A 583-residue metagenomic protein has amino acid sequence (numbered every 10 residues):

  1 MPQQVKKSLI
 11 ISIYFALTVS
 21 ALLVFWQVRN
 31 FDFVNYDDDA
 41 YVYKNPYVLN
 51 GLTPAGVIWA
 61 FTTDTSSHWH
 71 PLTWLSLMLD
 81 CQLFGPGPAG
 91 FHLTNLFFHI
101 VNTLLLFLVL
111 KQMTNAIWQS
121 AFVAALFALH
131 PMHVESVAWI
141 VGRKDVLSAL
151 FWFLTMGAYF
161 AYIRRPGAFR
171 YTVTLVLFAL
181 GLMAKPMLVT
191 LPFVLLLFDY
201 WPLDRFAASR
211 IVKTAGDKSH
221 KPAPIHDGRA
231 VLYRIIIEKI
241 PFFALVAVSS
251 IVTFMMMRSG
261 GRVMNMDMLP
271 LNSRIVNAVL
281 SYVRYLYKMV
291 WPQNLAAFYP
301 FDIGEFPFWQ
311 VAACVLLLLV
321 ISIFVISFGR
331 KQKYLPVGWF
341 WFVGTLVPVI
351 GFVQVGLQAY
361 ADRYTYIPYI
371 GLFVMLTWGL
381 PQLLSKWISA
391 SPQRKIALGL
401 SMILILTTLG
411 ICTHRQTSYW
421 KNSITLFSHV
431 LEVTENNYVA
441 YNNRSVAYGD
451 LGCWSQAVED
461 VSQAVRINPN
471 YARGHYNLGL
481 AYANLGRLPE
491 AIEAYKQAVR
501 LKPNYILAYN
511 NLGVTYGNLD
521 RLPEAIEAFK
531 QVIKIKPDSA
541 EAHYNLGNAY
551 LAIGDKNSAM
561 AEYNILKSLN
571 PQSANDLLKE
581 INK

Functional and structural regions predicted by a protein language model:
M1-E459, Q463-R473, N477-L480, N484: Polytopic membrane enzymes that build or remodel cell-surface glycoconjugates and lipids
V430, Q463-A464, Q497-A498, Q531-V532 (+1 more regions): Canonical positions in the second alpha-helix
V433, I467, L501, I535 (+1 more regions): Structural marker of alpha-solenoid helical repeat scaffolds
N437, Y471, Y505, S539 (+1 more regions): Residue-level recognition of tetratricopeptide repeat
Y441-L451, D460, G474-L485, A494 (+5 more regions): TPR/Sel1-like alpha-solenoid repeat signature
A552, K556-K583: Terminal, low-structured helical/coil segments at or just beyond the last alpha-helical repeat
